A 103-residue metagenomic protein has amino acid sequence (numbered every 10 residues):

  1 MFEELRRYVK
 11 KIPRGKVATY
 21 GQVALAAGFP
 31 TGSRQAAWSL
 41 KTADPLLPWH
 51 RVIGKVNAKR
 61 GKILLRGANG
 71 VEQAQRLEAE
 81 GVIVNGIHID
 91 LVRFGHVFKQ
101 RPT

Functional and structural regions predicted by a protein language model:
M1-T103: Nucleic acid-binding interface residues in structured DNA/RNA-binding domains, emphasizing the DNA-engaging scaffolds
